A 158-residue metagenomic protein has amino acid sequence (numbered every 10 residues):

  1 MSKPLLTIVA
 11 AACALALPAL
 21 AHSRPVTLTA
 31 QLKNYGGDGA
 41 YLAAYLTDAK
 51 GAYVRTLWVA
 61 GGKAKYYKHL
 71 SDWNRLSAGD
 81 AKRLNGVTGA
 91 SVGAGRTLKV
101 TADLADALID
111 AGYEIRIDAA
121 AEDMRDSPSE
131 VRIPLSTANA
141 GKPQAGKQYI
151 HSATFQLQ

Functional and structural regions predicted by a protein language model:
M1-L6: Positively charged n-region of N-terminal signal peptides that target proteins for export
T7-A16: Bacterial N-terminal signal peptides
L17-S23: Sec/Tat signal peptide C-region and signal peptidase I cleavage site
P25, G39-A43, G112-E114: Exposed beta-strand and adjacent loop surfaces of beta-rich binding modules that mediate intermolecular recognition
P25-G36: Short amphipathic, basic-aromatic surface patches that mediate peripheral association with negatively charged
A43-T47, W58, R116-D118: Beta-strand signatures of extracellular beta-sandwich domains
A49-A111: Structured domain cores in non-transmembrane regions
L104, D110-E114, A119-Q158: Glycine-rich, aromatic-bearing surface loops/beta-hairpins
